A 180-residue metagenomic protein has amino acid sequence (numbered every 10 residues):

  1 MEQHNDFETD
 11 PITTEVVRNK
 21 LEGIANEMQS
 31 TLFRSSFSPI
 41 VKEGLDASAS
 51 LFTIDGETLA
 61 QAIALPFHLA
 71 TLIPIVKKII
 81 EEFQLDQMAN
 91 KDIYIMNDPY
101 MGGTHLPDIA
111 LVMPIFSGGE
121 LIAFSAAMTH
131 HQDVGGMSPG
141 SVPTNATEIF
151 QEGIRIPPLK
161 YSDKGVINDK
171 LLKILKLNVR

Functional and structural regions predicted by a protein language model:
E2-I73, L177: Long, charge-dense accessory insertions within large macromolecular proteins
M28-Q29, A60, D108, F124 (+2 more regions): Glycine-rich anion/phosphate-binding loop at the beta-strand->alpha-helix junction
I40-G44, L85-A89, T104-L106, E148-I149 (+1 more regions): Solvent-exposed alpha-helices and their adjacent loops that cap or buttress functional pockets in soluble metabolic
I54-Q61, I73-D98: Regulatory sensory and allosteric helical modules in signal-transduction proteins and certain transcription factors
T58-L59, F67-L69, M101-H105, H131-G135 (+1 more regions): Flexible loop/turn segments at secondary-structure boundaries
P66-I79, Q132-S141: A short, polar/charged loop-to-alpha-helix boundary motif
D92-D133, T147: Sensory/regulatory domains in signal-transduction proteins
G118-R180: Mobile "lid/hinge" segments at catalytic clefts and subdomain interfaces of large enzymes
